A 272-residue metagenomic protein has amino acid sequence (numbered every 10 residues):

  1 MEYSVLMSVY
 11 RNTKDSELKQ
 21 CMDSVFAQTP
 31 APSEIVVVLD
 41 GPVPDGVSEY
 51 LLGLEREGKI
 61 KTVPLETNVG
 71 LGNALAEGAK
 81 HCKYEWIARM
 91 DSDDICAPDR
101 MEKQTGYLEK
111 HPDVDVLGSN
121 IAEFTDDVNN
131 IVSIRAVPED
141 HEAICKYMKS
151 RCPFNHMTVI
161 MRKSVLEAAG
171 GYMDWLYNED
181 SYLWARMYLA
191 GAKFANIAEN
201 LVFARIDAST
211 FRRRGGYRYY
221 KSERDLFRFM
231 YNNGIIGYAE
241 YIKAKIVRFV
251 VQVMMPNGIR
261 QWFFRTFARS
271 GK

Functional and structural regions predicted by a protein language model:
N12-A27: Short, well-formed alpha-helical segments that are part of the catalytic scaffolds of diverse glycosyltransferases
S33-P42, V63-L65, S92: Short beta-strand/loop segment that forms part of the nucleotide-sugar
L65-C82, K103: Glycine-rich, basic loop-to-helix element that forms the pyrophosphate-binding segment of sugar-nucleotide handling
I87: Short aromatic/hydrophobic "clamp" motif used to bind/position activated sugar donors
D99-V132: Conserved donor NDP-sugar-binding/catalytic core segment of glycosyltransferases
N120, I134-C152: Short, flexible, basic/aromatic active-site loop/helix in glycosyltransferases
Y177-L183: Acidic donor-binding loop at a coil-to-helix junction in glycosyltransferase catalytic cores that engages
A192, N200, A204, R212-G237: Catalytic core of nucleotide-sugar-dependent glycosyltransferases
